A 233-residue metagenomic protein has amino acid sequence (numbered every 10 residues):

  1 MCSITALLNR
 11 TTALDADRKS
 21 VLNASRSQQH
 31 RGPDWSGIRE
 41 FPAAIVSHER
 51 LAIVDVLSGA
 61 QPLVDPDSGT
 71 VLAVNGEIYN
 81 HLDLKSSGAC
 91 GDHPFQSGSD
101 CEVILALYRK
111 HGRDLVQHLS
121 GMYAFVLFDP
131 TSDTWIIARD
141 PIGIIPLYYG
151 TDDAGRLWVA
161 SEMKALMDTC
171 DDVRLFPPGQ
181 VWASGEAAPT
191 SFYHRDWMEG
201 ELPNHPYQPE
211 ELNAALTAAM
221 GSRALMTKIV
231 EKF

Functional and structural regions predicted by a protein language model:
M1-F233: Cysteine-centered catalytic environments shared across enzyme families
